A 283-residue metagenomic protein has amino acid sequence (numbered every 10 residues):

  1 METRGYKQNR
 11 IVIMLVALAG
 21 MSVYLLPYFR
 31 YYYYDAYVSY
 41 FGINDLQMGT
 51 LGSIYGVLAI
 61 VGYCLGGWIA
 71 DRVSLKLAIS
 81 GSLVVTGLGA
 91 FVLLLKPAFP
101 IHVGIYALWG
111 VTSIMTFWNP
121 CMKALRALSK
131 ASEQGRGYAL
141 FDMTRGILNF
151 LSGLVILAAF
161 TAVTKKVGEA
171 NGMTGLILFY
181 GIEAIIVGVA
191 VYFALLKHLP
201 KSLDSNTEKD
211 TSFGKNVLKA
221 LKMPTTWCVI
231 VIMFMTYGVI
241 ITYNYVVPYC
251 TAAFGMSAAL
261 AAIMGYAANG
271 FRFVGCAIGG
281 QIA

Functional and structural regions predicted by a protein language model:
I11-Y37, F41-I43, G66, S152 (+1 more regions): Extracytoplasmic
R30-Y32, N149, G153, M223-G270 (+1 more regions): Extracytoplasmic gate region of multi-pass secondary transporters
G62-S74, G275-A283: Helix-to-loop junctions at the C-terminal end of transmembrane segments in multipass secondary transporters
V84-A98: C-terminal ends and interior cores of transmembrane alpha-helices in multi-pass membrane transporters/permeases
L108-T144: Cytoplasmic helix-loop-helix junction between adjacent transmembrane helices in 12-TM secondary transporters
G135-T161: Glycine-rich segments within core transmembrane alpha-helices of 12-TM secondary carriers
T174-F193: Symmetry-related core transmembrane helices of the 12-TM Major Facilitator Superfamily/SLC fold
L195-K215: Flexible cytoplasmic inter-helical loops of multi-pass small-molecule transporters
